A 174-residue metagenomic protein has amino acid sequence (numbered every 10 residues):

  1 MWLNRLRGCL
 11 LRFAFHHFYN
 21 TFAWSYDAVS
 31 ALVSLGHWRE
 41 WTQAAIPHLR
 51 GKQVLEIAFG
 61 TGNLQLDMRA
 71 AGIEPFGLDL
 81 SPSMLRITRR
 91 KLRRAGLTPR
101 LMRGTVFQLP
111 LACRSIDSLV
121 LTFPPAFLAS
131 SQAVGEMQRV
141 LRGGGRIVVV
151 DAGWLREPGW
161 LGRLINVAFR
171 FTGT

Functional and structural regions predicted by a protein language model:
M1-W24: N-terminal, positively charged/glycine-rich alpha-helical extensions of SAM-dependent methyltransferases
F13, V150-T174: C-terminal alpha-helical "lid/dimerization" subdomain adjacent to the S-adenosyl-L-methionine
A23-S34: Class I SAM-dependent methyltransferase Rossmann-like catalytic core, especially the SAM/SAH-binding loop
S34-G51: Conserved alpha-helix/loop element of class I SAM-dependent methyltransferases that forms part of the SAM/SAH-binding
L55-Q108: Class I SAM-dependent methyltransferase SAM/SAH-binding core
F107-S118: A short acidic, Gly/Pro-enriched loop at the edge of an enzyme's catalytic core that lines a small-molecule cofactor
S118-S131: A short SAM/SAH-binding and catalytic strip from SAM-dependent methyltransferases
Q132-G143: A short glycine-rich, Lys/Arg-flanked "PGG" loop and its adjoining helix->strand segment in the class I
